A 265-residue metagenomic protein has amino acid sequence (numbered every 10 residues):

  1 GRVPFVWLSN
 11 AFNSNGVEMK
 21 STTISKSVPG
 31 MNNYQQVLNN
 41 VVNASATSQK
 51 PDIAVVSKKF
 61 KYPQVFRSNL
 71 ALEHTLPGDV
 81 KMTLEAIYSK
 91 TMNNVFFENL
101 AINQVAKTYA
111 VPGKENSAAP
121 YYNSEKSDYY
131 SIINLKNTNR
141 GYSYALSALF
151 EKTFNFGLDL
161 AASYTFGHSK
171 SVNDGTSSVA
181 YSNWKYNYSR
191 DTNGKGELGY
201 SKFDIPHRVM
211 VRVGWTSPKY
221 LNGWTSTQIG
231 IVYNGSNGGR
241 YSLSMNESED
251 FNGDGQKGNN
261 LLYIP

Functional and structural regions predicted by a protein language model:
G1-K136: Solvent-exposed loop/turn elements at secondary-structure boundaries
F5, K20, Y34, S117 (+4 more regions): Intrinsically disordered, low-complexity, compositionally biased regions/tails
V6, V80-L84, Y220-G230, R240-L243: Acidic/polar loop patches that form or flank catalytic/metal-binding clefts of enzymes that bind anionic ligands
N10, N103, V179-Y181, G239-N246: Short, charged low-complexity intrinsically disordered segments located at boundaries of structured domains
N40, S226-P265: Extracytoplasmic gating/loop element in the C-terminal half of outer-membrane beta-barrel translocons and assembly
F66-S68, G78-V80, H207-V209, T225-I229: Structural beta-strand/beta-sheet cores of well-ordered domains, especially the beta-sheet scaffolds that support
I87-G223, G230-S236: Gram-negative outer-membrane beta-barrel transporters
